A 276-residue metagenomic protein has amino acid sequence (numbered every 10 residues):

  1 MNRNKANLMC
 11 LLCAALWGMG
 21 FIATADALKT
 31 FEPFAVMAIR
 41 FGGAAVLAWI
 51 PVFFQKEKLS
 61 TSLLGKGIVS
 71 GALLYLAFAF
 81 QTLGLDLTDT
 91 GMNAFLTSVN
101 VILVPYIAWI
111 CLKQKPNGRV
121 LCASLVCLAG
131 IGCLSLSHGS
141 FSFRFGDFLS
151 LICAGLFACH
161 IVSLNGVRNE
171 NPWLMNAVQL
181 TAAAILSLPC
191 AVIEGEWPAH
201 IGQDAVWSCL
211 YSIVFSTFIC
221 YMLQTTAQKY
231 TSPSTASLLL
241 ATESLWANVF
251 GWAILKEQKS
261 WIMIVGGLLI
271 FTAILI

Functional and structural regions predicted by a protein language model:
M1-A35, A72, F80, G139-G166 (+1 more regions): Glycine-/small-residue-enriched transmembrane alpha-helix faces in small-molecule transporters and effluxers
A14, M37-I39, A79, N93-V101 (+2 more regions): Helix-helix packing/entry segments at the starts of transmembrane helices
L16, G20-F21, V52-T97, C133 (+1 more regions): Specific transmembrane alpha-helical segments of multi-pass solute transporters/efflux pumps, especially DMT/EamA
M19, A23-D26, T30, A44-S62 (+4 more regions): Membrane-interface helix-cap regions at the ends of transmembrane helices in multi-pass membrane proteins
I22, A45-A48, V104-P105, I110 (+1 more regions): Transmembrane alpha-helical segments that form core, pore/gating elements of small-molecule transporters/exporters
F41-G42, L136, A205-W207, A241-I276: C-terminal-most transmembrane helix of multi-pass membrane proteins
L47-E57, N100-C122, L245-V265: C-terminal transmembrane-helix exit sites in multi-pass transporters
A48, I68-S70, P116-L136, C153-F157 (+2 more regions): Hydrophobic transmembrane alpha-helices of multi-pass small-molecule transport proteins
